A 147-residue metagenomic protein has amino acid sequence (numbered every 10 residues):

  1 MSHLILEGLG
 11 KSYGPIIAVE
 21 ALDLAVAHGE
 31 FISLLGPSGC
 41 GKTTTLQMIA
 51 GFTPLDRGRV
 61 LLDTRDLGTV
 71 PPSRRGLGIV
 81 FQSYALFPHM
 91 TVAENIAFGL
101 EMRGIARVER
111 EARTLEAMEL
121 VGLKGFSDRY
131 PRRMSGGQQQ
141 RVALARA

Functional and structural regions predicted by a protein language model:
M1-A147: ABC family nucleotide-binding domain
